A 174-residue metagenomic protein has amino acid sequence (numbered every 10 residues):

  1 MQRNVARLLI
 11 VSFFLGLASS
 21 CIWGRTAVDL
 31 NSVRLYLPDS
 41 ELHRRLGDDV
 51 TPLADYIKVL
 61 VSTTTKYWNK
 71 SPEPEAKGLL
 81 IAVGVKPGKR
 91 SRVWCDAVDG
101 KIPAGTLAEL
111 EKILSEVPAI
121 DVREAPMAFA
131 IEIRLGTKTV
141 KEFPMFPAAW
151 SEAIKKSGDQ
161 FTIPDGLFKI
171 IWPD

Functional and structural regions predicted by a protein language model:
M1-I10: Bacterial N-terminal signal peptides that target proteins for export
N4, G16, I22-R25: N-terminal cationic amphipathic segment used for targeting or macromolecule association
L9-S19: Bacterial N-terminal signal peptides
G24-D174: Charge-biased low-complexity segments
